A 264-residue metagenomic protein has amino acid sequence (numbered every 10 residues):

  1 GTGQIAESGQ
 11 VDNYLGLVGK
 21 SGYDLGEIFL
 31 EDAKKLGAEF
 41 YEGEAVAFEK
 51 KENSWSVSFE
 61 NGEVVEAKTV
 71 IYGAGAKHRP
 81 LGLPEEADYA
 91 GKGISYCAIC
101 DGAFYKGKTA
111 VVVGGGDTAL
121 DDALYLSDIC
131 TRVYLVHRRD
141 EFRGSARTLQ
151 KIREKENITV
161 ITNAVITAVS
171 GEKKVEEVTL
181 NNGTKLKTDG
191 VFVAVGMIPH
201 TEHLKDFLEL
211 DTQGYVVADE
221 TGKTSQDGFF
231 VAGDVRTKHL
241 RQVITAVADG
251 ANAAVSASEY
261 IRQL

Functional and structural regions predicted by a protein language model:
G1-L36, G114, T118-A146, S256: Beta1-alpha1 glycine-rich phosphate/pyrophosphate-binding loop at the start of Rossmann-like nucleotide-binding domains
G3-I5, P80, R147, T201-E202: Short beta-loop-alpha junction of Rossmann-like oxidoreductase domains
A6-E7, G16, G107, E154 (+1 more regions): Phosphate-coordinating loops and pocket residues in cytosolic domains that bind phosphorylated ligands
Y14, C97, V136-R138, N163 (+1 more regions): Generic beta-sheet signal
Y23, V65, L120, F142-R143 (+3 more regions): Loop/helix-junction capping segments adjacent to catalytic residues or to phosphate/diphosphate-binding pockets
E27, A33-F59, V64-A67, Y72 (+2 more regions): A Rossmann-like FAD-binding core segment of flavoenzymes
F40-K106, A110, G115: Glycine/small-residue-rich loop that forms an oxyanion/phosphate-binding "nest" at active or ligand-binding sites
K77, G82, A87-F104, V195-T245 (+2 more regions): FAD-site-proximal beta/loop scaffold in flavoenzymes
